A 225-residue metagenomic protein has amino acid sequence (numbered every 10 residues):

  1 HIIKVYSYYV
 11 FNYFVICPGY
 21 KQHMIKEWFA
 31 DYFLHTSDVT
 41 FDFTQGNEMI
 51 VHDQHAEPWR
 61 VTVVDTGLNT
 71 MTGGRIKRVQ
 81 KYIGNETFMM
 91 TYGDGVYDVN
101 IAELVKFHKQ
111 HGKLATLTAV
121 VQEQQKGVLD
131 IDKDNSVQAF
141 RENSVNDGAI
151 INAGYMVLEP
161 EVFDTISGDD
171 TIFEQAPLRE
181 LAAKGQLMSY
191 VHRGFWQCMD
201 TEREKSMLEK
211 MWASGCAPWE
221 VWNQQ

Functional and structural regions predicted by a protein language model:
H1-Y92, E103, T201: Conserved N-terminal catalytic core of the sugar/cofactor nucleotidyltransferase
N12-F14, L114-A115, Q186: Residues at the starts of beta-strands that form the adenosine-phosphate
C17, T66, T118-A119, F140: Generic beta-sheet signal
I25, V79, D94, H108 (+3 more regions): Residue-level signal for inorganic ion chemistry
T44, V64-T66, T118, Y190-H192 (+1 more regions): Conserved beta-strand termini and adjacent loop/short-helix elements that scaffold enzyme active sites in alpha/beta
T70-M71, V128-E142: Acidic/His-rich active-site region of diverse nucleotide-sugar glycosyltransferases
T87-M89, V96, I101-K109, Q122-Q124 (+1 more regions): Catalytic-core segments of class I nucleotidyltransferases/pyrophosphorylases that form NMP-activated intermediates
H111-V121: A short, conserved acidic/glycine-rich loop-to-beta-strand motif that forms the donor nucleotide-sugar/metal
